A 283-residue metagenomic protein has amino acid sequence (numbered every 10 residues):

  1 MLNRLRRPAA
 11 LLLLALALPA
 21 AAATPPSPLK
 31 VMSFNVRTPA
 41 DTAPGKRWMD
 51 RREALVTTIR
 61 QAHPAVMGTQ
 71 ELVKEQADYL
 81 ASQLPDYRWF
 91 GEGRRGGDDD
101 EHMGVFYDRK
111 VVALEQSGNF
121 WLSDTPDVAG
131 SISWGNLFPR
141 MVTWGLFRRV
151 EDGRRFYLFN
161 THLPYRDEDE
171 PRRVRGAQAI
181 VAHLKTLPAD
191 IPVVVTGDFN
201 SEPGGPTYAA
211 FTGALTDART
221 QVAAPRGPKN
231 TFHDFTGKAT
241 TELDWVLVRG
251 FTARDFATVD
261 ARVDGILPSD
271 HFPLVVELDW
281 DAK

Functional and structural regions predicted by a protein language model:
M1-L12: Bacterial N-terminal signal peptides that target proteins for export
L14-A22: Hydrophobic h-region of N-terminal signal peptides that target proteins for export in Gram-negative bacteria
A22-Q83, R94-E101, Q178, D279-K283: N-terminal, active-site-proximal structural segment of metallo-dependent hydrolase catalytic domains
P28-D41, E115-F120, W144, R155-P164: Active-site-proximal beta-strand elements of phosphoester/diester hydrolases
S33-E53, L122-F138, P164-E170, T236: Acidic/histidine-rich helix-loop elements that form or flank divalent-metal/phosphate-binding sites at the catalytic
V66-R155, T258: Structured beta-strand-rich core segments of catalytic domains in phosphoester-bond hydrolases
W89-D108, S123-D127, S133-P139, E170 (+3 more regions): Active site of divalent-metal-dependent phosphoester/diester hydrolases
M141-T161, E170-F199, T207-F211: His/acidic metal-ligating clusters that form di-metal
